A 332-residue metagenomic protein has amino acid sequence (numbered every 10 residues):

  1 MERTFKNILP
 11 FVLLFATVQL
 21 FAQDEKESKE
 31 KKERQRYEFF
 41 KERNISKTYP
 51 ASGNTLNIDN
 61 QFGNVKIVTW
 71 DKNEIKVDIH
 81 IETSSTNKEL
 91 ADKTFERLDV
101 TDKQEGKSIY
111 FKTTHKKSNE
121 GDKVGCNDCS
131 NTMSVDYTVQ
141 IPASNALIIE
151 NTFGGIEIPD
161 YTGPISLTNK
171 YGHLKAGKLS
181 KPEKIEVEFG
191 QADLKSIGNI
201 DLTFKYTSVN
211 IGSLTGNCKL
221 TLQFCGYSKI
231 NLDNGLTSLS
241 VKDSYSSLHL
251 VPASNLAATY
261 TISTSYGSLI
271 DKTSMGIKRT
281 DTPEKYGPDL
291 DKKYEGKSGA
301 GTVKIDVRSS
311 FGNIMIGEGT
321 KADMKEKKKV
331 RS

Functional and structural regions predicted by a protein language model:
E2-S332: Intrinsically disordered, low-complexity terminal regions
